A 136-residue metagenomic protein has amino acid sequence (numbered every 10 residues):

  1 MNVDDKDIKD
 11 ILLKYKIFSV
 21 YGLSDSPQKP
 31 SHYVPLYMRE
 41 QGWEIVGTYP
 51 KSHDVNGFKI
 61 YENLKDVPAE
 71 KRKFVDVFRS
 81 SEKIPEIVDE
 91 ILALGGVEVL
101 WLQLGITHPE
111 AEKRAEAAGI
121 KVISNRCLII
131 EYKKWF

Functional and structural regions predicted by a protein language model:
M1-K14: Short N-terminal or domain-adjacent regulatory/targeting segments
S19-Y21: Conserved beta-strand elements of the Class I
S26-N56: NAD(P)-binding Rossmann-fold cofactor-contacting core
Y33-V34, E86-I91, A111-R114: A short acidic, amphipathic alpha-helical/loop segment
Q41-W43, G95-E98, A118-I120: A short helix->loop->beta-strand "cap" motif at the edges of active sites that frequently abuts
E44-F74: Helix-adjacent hinge/juxtasegments
L64-L104: Mid-chain, well-packed structural core segment of small domains
L104-Y132: Rossmann-fold NAD(P)-binding glycine/threonine-rich loop
